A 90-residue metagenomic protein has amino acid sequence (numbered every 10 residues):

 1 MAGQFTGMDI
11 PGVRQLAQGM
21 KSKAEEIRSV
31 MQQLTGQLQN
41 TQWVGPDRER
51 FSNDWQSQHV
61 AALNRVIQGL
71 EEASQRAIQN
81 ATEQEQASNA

Functional and structural regions predicted by a protein language model:
M1-A90: N-terminal secretion-targeting helices of virulence/extracellular proteins, encompassing both classical Sec signal
